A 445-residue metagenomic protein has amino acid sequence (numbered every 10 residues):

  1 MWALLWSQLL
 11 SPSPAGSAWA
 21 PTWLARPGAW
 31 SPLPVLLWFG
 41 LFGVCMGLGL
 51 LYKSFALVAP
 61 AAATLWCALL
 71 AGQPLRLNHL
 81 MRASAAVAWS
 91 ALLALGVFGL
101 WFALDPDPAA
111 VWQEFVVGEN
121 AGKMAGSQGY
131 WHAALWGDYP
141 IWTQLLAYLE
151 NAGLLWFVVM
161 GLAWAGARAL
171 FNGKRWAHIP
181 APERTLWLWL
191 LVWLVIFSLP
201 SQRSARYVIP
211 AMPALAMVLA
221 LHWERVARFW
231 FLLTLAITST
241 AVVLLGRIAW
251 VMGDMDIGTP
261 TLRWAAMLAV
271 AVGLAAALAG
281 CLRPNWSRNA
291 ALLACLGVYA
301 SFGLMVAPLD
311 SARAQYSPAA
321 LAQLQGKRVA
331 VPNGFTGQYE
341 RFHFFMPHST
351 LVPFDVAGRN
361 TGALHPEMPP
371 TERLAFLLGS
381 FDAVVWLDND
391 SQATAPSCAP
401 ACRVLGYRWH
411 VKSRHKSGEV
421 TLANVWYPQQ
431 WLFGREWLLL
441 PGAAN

Functional and structural regions predicted by a protein language model:
M1, S13-G16, Y52, V58 (+2 more regions): Multi-pass, polyprenyl lipid-linked donor-dependent membrane glycosyltransferases
M1-F39, H222-A227: Membrane-interface transmembrane helices that cradle and orient dolichyl/undecaprenyl
W2-L10, L41-M46, A62-A71, A216-R225 (+1 more regions): Hydrophobic transmembrane alpha-helices
S13-P34, L75-L80, L170-P182: Membrane-interfacial, low-structure loops and terminal tails that flank and connect transmembrane helices in multi-pass
G40, R168, N172-S198, Q202-A357 (+5 more regions): Membrane-embedded architecture of ER/inner-membrane glycosylation machinery
V44-L48, Y52, L57-I179, V192-S201 (+3 more regions): Transmembrane-lumen/periplasm boundary regions of multi-pass, lipid-linked membrane glycan transferases
G334-G337, L387-Q392: Short, polar loop motifs at secondary-structure junctions
A443-N445: Short, solvent-exposed mixed-charge patches
